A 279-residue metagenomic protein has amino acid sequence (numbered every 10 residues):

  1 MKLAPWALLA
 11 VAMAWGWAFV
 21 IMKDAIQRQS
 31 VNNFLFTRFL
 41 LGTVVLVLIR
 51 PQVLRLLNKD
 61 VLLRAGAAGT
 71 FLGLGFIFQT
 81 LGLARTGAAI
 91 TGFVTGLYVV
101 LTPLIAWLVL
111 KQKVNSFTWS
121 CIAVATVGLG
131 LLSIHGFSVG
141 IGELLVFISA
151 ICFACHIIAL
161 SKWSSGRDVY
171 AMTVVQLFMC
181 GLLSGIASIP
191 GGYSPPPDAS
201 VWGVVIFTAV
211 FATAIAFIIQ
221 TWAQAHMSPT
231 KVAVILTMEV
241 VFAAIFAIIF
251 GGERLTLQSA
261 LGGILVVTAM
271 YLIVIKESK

Functional and structural regions predicted by a protein language model:
M1-A10, T43-A67, R85, L108-W119 (+5 more regions): Membrane-interface interhelical linkers
W6, A10, T37-L41, A67-T70 (+8 more regions): Hydrophobic residues within alpha-helical transmembrane segments of multi-pass solute transporters/permease subunits
L8, V20, V31-L35, A65 (+9 more regions): Alpha-helical transmembrane segments and their helix-entry boundary regions
L9-I21, I49, G66-R85, L131 (+4 more regions): Hydrophobic alpha-helical transmembrane segments of multi-pass membrane transport proteins, especially secondary
A25, F34, R38, G82 (+7 more regions): Hydrophobic/aromatic residues within transmembrane alpha-helices of multi-pass small-molecule transporters
R28-L74, L101-I105, C152-A159, T173-G191 (+2 more regions): Transmembrane alpha-helices of multi-pass small-molecule transport proteins
N33-V44, T80-Q112, T118, S149 (+1 more regions): Specific alpha-helical transmembrane segments that line the substrate/conduction pathway and gating interfaces
L46, L72, I105, V114-S133 (+4 more regions): Hydrophobic transmembrane alpha-helices of multi-pass small-molecule transport proteins
